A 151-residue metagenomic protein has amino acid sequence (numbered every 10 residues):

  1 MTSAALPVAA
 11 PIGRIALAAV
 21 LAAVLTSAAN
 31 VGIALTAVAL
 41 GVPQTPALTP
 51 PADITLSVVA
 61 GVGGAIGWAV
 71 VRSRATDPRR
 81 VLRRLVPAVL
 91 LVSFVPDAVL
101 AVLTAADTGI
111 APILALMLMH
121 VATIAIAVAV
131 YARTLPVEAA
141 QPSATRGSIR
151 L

Functional and structural regions predicted by a protein language model:
M1-A39: N-terminal signal-anchor transmembrane alpha-helix
R14-T26, V121-L151: Membrane-water interface at the C-terminal end of transmembrane alpha helices
A19, A23-S27, V31, S57-V62 (+6 more regions): Alpha-helical transmembrane spans of integral membrane proteins, capturing the lipid-embedded, hydrophobic core of TM
I33-G41, W68, R72, Y131-P136: Membrane-water interface at transmembrane helix exits
Q44-G61, R80, R84-L85: Loop-to-helix transition at the N-terminal end of transmembrane alpha-helices
V58-R74: Canonical alpha-helical transmembrane segments
A69-L91: Internal alpha-helical transmembrane segments of multi-pass membrane proteins
D97-L114: Membrane-helix boundary connector in multi-pass membrane proteins
